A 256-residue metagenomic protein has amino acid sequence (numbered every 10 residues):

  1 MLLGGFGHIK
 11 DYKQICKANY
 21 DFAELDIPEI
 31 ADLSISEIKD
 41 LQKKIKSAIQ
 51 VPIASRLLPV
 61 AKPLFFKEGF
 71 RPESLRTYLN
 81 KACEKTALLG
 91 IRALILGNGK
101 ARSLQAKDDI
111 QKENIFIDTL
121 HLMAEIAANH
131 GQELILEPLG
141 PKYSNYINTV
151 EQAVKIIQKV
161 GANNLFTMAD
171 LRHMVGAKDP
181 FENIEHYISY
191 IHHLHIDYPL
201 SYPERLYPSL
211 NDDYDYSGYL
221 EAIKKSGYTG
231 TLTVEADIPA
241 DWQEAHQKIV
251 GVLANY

Functional and structural regions predicted by a protein language model:
M1-G4, H8-N19, R76, E84 (+3 more regions): Histidine-acidic metal/acid-base catalytic patches
I9-D11, I27-E29, S55-V60, K100-R102 (+4 more regions): Active-site-proximal loop/turn and secondary-structure-junction residues that shape catalytic pockets, frequently
Y12-I35, I53-P63: N-terminal substrate-binding region of glycoside hydrolase catalytic domains
E24, I53, I95, I135 (+3 more regions): Conserved beta-strand positions in the central sheet of alpha/beta enzyme cores
E24-I45, N98-D108, E204: Glycine-rich, proline-tolerant flexible connector loops at the mouths of alpha/beta enzymes
D32-A48, R76-G90, I117-E125, D179-I188 (+1 more regions): Short amphipathic alpha-helices and their capping/turn segments at secondary-structure boundaries
L41-P59, F116-A127, V154-A162, Y216-E221 (+1 more regions): Alpha-helix-loop-beta-strand connector modules within alpha/beta enzyme cores
E68-F166, G176: Active-site acidic/histidine proton-transfer and metal-coordination neighborhood in alpha/beta enzyme cores
